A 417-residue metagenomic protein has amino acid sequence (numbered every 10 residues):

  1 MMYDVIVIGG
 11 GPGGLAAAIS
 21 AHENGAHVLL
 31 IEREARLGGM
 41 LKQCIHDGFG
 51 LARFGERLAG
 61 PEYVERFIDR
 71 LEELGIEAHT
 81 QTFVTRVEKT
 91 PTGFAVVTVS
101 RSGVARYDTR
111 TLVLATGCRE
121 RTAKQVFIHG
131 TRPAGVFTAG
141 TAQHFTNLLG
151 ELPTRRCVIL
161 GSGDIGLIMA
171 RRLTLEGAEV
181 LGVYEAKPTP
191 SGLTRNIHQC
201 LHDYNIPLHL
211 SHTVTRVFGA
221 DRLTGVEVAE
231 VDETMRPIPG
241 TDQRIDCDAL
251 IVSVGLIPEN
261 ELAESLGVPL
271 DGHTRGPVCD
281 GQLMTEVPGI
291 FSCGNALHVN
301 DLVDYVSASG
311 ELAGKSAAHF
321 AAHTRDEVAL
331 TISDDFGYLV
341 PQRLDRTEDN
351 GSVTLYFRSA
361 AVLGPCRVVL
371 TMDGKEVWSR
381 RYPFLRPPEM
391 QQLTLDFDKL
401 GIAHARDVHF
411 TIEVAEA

Functional and structural regions predicted by a protein language model:
M1-I6, T80, A318-A417: Rossmann-like nucleotide/phosphate-binding core characteristic of flavoprotein oxidoreductases
M1-I8, E65-R156, D232-G240, I251 (+2 more regions): FAD-binding core/adjacent interface of flavoenzyme oxidoreductases
Y3-R66, R70, H144, P153-Q199: Beta1-alpha1 glycine-rich phosphate/pyrophosphate-binding loop at the start of Rossmann-like nucleotide-binding domains
F54-R57, P61, G240, D248-S253 (+1 more regions): Hydrophobic alpha-helical scaffolding
R66-T98, T174-E261, G351-F384: A Rossmann-like FAD-binding core segment of flavoenzymes
V104-A105, T111-L208, T213-R222, G289-S292 (+1 more regions): Predominantly flavin-linked oxidoreductase catalytic cores and closely associated redox partners
L114, V136-T146, A249-N300: FAD-site-proximal beta/loop scaffold in flavoenzymes
C293-D334: A conserved FAD-binding loop/helix module that cradles the flavin
